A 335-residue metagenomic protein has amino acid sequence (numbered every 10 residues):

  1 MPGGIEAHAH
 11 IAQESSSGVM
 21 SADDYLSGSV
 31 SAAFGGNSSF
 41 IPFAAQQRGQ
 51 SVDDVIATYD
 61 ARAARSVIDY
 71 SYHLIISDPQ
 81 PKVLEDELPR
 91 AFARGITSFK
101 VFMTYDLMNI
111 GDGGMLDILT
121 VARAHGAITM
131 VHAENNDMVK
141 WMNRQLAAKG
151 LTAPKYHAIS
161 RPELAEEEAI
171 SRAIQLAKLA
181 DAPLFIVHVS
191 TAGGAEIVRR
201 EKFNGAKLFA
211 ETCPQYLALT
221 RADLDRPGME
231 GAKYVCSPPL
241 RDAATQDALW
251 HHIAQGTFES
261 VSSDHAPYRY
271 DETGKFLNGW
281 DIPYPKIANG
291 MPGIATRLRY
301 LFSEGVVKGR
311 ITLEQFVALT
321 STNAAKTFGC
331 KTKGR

Functional and structural regions predicted by a protein language model:
M1-A64: Metal-associated gating/positioning segment near the N- to mid-region
E6-A9, N37-P42, D69, A148-A158: Gly-rich Lys/Arg/Thr-decorated short loops/hinges at beta-loop-alpha junctions or inter-strand turns that position
H8, A32, G36, Y70 (+8 more regions): Divalent metal-coordination and catalytic microenvironments
S21-S29, P79-A91, R172: Short, acidic/polar
G36-I41, V67-S71, I96-S98, L176-L184 (+1 more regions): Short, surface-exposed connector motifs at secondary-structure boundaries
A61-I76: A glycine-rich helix N-cap at a beta->alpha junction
D86-V261: Histidine/acidic residue-rich metal-binding segments in metalloenzymes
K155-D181, K233, S260, P267-R335: His/Asp/Glu-enriched, well-ordered alpha-helical/loop segment that forms or immediately abuts the divalent-metal
